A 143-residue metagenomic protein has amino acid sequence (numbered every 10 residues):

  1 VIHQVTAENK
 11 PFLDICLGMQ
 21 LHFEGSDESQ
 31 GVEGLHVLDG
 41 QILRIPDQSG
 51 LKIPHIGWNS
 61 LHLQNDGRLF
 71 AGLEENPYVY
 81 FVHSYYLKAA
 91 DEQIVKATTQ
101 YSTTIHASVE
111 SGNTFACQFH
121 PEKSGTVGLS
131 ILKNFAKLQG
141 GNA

Functional and structural regions predicted by a protein language model:
V1-I56: Cysteine-nucleophile active-site neighborhood
Q4-A7, Q41-A143: Amide-donor transfer/coupling interface in amidating biosynthetic enzymes
